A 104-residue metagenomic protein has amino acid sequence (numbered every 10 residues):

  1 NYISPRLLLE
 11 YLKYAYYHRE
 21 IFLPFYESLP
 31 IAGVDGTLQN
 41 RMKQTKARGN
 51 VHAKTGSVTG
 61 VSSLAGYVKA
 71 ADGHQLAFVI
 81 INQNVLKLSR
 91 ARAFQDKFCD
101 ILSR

Functional and structural regions predicted by a protein language model:
N1-R104: Small-residue-rich helix-loop
